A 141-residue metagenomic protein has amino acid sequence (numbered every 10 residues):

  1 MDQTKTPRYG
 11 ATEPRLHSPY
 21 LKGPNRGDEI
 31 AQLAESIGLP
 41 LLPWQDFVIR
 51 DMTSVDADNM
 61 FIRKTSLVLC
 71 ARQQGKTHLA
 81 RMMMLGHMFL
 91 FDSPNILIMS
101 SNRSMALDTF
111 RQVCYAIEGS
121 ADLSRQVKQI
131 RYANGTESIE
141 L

Functional and structural regions predicted by a protein language model:
M1-L141: Phosphate/NTP-binding elements of NTP-utilizing enzymes
